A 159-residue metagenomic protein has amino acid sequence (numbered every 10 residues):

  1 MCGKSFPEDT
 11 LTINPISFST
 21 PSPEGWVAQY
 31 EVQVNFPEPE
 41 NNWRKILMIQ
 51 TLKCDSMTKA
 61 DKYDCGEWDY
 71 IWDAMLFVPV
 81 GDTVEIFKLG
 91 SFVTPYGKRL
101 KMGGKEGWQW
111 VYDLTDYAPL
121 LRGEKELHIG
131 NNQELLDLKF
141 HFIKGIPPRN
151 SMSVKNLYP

Functional and structural regions predicted by a protein language model:
M1-P159: Extracellular/secretory-pathway and virion-surface proteins
